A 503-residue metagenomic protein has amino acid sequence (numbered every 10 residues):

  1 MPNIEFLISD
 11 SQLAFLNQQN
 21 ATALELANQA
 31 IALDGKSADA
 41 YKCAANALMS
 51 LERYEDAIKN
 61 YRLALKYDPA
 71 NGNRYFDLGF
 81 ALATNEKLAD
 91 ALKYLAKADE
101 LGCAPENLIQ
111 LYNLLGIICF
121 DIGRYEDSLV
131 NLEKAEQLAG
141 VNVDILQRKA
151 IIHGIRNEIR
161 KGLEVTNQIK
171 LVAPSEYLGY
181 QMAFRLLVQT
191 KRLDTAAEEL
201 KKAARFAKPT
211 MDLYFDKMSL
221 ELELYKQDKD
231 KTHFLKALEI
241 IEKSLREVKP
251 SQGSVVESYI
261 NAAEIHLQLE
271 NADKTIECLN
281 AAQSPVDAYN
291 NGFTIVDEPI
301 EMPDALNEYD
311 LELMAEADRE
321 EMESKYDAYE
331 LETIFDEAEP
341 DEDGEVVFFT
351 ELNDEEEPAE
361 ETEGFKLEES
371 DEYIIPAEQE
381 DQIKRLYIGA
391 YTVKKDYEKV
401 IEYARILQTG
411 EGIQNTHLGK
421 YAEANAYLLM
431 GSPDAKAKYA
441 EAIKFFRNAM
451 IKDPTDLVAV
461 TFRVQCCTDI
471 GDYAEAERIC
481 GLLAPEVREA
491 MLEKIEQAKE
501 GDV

Functional and structural regions predicted by a protein language model:
N3-L33, D39, C43-S50, I117 (+2 more regions): Alpha-helical segment of the N-proximal tetratricopeptide repeat
E5, D39, N73, E106-Q110 (+9 more regions): Start-of-helix register in tetratricopeptide repeats
L16-N17, S50-L51, T84-N85, D121-I122 (+8 more regions): Register position in tetratricopeptide repeats
Q29-A30, L63-A64, K97-L101, K134-A135 (+8 more regions): Canonical positions in the second alpha-helix
L33, Y67, L101-A104, L138 (+7 more regions): Structural marker of alpha-solenoid helical repeat scaffolds
C43, S50, D77, L111-L114 (+7 more regions): Canonical tetratricopeptide repeat
